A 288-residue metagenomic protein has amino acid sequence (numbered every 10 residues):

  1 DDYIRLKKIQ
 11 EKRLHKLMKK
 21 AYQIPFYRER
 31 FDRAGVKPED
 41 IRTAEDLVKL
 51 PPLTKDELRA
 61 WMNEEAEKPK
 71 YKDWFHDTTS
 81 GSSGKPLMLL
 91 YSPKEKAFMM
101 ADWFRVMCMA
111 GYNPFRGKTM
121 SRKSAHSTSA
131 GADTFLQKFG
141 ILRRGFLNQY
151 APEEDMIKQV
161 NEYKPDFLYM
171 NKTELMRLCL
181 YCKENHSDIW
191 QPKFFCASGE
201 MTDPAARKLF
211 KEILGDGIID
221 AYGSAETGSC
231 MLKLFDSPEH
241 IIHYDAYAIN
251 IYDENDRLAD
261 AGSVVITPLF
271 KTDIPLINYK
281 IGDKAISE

Functional and structural regions predicted by a protein language model:
D1-T78, G84-M99, F104-G117, E162 (+4 more regions): Nucleotide 5′-phosphate-binding alpha/beta core
D1-Y3, K12, K19, F139-E288: Active-site glycine/GP-rich loop and adjacent strand/helix microenvironment that borders small-molecule binding pockets
K49-L53, T128-A130, S229-M231: Short, solvent-exposed polar/charged micro-motifs at secondary-structure junctions
P69-Y71, M120-A125, Y169-E174: Short acidic/polar alpha-helix capping motifs at helix-coil junctions
D77-T78, F135-L136, N185-H186: Short, flexible, solvent-exposed loop/turn segments with mixed acidic/basic and small polar residues
P86, H126-T128, K271-I274: Short, acidic Gly/Pro/Ser/Thr-rich loop/turn segments
Y91-S92, T119-R122, K172, Y222-G223: Glycine-rich, histidine-containing beta strand-loop boundary motifs that form or position
F104-K138, L142-L147: Conserved AMP-binding loop of ANL adenylate-forming enzymes
